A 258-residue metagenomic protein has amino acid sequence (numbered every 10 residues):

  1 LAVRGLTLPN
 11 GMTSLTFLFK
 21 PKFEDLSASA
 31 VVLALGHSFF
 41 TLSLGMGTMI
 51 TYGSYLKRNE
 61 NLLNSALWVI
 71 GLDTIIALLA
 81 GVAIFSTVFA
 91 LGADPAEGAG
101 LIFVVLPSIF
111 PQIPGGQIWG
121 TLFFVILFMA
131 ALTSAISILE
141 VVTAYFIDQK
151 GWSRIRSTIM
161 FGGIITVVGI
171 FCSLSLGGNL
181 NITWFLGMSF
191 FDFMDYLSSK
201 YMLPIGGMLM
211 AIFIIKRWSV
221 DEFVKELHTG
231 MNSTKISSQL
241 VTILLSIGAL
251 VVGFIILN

Functional and structural regions predicted by a protein language model:
L1, D73-A80, I84, I165-C172 (+3 more regions): Alpha-helical transmembrane segments of multipass membrane proteins
L1-F19, V168-G177, P204, M210-F223: Hydrophobic alpha-helical segments and their helix-loop junctions in multi-pass secondary transporters
L1-L132, R156-S157: Membrane-embedded translocation segments of transport machinery
P9-V32, A99-F103, G177-D195, V224-S237 (+1 more regions): Inter-helical loop and helix-membrane interface segments of multi-pass membrane transporters/permeases
S43-R58, M129-V142, G207-F223: Transmembrane alpha-helical segments in integral membrane proteins
N64, A96-V105, G116-M129, Y145-R156 (+1 more regions): Transmembrane helix-loop boundary segments of multi-pass membrane transporters
L72-L78, Q117-G120, M129-L132, F146-N181 (+1 more regions): Loop-to-transmembrane helix boundary motifs in multi-pass membrane proteins
G151-G162, D195-V252: C-terminal membrane-solvent junction of multi-pass transporters and transport-like membrane proteins
